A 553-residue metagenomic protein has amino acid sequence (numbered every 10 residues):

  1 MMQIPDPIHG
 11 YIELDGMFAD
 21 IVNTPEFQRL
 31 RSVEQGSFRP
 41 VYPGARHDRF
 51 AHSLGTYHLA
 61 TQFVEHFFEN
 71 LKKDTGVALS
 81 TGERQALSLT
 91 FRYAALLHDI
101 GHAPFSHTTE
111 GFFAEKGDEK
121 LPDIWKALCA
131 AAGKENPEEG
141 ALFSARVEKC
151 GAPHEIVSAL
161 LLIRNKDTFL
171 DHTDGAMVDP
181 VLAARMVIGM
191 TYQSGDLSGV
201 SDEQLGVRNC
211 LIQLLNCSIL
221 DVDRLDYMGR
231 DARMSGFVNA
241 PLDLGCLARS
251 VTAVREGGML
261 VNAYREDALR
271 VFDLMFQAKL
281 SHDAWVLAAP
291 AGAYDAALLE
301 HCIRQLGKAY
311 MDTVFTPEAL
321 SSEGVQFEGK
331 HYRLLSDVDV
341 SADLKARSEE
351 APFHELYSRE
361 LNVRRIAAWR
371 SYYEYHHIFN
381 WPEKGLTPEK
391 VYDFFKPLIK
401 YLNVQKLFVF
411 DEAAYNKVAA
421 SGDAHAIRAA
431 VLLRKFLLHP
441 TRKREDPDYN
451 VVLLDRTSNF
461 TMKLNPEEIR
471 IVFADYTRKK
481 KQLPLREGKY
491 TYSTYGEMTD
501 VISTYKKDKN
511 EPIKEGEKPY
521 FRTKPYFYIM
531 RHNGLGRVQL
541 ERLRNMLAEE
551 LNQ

Functional and structural regions predicted by a protein language model:
M1-Y93, G101-T387: Sequence-structural signature of the catalytic-core scaffold of metal-dependent phosphohydrolases that act on
V286, A291, G307-Q553: Terminal helices and disordered tails flanking the catalytic cores of nucleotide-processing hydrolases
